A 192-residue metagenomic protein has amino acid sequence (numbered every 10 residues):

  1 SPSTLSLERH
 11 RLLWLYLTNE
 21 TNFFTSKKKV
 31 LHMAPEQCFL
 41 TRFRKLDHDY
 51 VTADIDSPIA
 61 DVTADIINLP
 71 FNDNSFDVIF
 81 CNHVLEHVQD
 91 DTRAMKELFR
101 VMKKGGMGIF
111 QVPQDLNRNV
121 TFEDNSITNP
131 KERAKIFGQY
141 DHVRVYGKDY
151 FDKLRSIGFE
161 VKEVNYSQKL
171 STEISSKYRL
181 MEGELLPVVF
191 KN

Functional and structural regions predicted by a protein language model:
S1-P70, Q168-V188: Conserved N-terminal segment of class I S-adenosyl-L-methionine
M33, I79-F80: Hydrophobic beta-strand segment of the Class I
I55, C81, P113-D115: An acidic- and aromatic-residue-enriched active-site/binding cleft used to recognize and process polar
F80-N82, R93: PRPP/pyrophosphate-binding module of the type I phosphoribosyltransferase fold
H83-H87: Short catalytic micro-motifs in class I SAM-dependent methyltransferases
Q89-L98, K103-N192: S-adenosyl-L-methionine-dependent methyltransferase catalytic module, highlighting the catalytic core
